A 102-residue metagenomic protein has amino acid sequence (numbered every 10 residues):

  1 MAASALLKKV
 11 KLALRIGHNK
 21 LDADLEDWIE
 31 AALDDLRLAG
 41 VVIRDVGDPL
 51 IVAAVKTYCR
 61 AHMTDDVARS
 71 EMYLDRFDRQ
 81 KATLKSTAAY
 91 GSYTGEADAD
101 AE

Functional and structural regions predicted by a protein language model:
M1-A53, K85-E102: Conserved short "hinge" loops at termini or chain/domain junctions
A13-G17, R60-D65: Residue-level signal for functionally critical sites in structured catalytic/ligand-binding pockets
A61-S86: C-terminal structural segments of small proteins and small subunits
